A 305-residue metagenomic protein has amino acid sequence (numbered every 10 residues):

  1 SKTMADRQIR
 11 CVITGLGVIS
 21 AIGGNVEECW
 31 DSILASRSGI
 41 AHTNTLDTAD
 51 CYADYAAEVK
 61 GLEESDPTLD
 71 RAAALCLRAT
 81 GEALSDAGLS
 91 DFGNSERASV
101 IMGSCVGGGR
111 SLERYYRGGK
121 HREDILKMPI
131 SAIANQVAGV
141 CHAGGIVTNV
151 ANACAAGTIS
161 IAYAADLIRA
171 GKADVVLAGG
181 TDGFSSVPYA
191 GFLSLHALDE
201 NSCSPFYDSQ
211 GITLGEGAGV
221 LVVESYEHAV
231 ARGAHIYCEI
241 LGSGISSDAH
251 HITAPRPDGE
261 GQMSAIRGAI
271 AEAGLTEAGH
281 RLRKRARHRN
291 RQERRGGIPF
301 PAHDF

Functional and structural regions predicted by a protein language model:
T3-S65, A87, E227-E239: ACP-dependent fatty acid/polyketide chain-elongation machinery
A5-Q8, H42-L77, G107-R117, R122-Y163 (+3 more regions): Conserved catalytic cysteine-centered active-site region of acyl-thioester-dependent Claisen-condensing enzymes
R10-T14, R37-H42, S202-L275, R281-L282: Condensing-enzyme catalytic core mediating Claisen C-C bond formation in acyl metabolism
I13-G15, I33, T80, V100 (+8 more regions): Conserved small-residue
L75-A87, I133, S160, S225-Y226 (+2 more regions): Short, well-ordered amphipathic alpha-helical segments that serve as non-catalytic structural scaffolds within diverse
G81-E96, V140, H228-A234, I266-R281 (+1 more regions): Phosphate/pyrophosphate-binding loops at sites that engage ATP/ADP/AMP, CoA/4′-phosphopantetheine, polyphosphate
L195, L221-S225, A271, E293 (+1 more regions): Short beta-strand-to-turn element immediately C-terminal to the catalytic PLP-Schiff-base lysine in fold type I
H250-Q262, H288-H303: Short glycine/threonine-rich loop-to-helix capping motif typified by GTGT followed within a few residues by an Asp-Pro
